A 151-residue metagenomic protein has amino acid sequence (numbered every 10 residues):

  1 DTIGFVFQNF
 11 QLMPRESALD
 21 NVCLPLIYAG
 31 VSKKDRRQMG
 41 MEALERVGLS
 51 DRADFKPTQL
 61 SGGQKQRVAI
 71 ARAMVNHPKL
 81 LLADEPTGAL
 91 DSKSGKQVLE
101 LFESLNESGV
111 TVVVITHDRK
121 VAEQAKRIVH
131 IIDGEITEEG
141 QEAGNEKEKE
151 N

Functional and structural regions predicted by a protein language model:
D1-I131: ABC family nucleotide-binding domain
V121, T137, N145: Flexible, glycine-rich phosphate/dinucleotide-binding loops and adjacent beta-alpha linkers at cofactor/substrate
I128-Q141: H-loop (His-switch) and adjacent beta-strand-loop-beta switch element of ABC-type ATPase nucleotide-binding domains
A143-N151: ABC ATPase nucleotide-binding domains
